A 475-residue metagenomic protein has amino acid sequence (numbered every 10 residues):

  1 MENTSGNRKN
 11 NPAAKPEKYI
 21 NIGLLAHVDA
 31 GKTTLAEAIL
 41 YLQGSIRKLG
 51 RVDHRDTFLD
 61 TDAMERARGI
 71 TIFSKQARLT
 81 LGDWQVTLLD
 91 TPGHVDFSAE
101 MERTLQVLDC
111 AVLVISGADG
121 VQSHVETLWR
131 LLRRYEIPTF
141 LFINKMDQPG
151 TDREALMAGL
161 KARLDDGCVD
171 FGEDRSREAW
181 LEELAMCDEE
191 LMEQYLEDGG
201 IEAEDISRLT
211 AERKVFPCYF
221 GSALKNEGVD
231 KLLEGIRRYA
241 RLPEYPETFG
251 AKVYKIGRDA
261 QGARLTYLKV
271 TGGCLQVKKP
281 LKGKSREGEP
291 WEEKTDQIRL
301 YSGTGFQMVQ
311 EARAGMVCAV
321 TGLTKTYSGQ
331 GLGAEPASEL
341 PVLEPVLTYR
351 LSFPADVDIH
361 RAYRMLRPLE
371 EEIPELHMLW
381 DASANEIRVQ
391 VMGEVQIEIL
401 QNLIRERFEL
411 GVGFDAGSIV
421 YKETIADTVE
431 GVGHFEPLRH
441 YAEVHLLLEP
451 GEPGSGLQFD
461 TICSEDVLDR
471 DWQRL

Functional and structural regions predicted by a protein language model:
M1-L475: Structural and coupling elements of P-loop NTPases
